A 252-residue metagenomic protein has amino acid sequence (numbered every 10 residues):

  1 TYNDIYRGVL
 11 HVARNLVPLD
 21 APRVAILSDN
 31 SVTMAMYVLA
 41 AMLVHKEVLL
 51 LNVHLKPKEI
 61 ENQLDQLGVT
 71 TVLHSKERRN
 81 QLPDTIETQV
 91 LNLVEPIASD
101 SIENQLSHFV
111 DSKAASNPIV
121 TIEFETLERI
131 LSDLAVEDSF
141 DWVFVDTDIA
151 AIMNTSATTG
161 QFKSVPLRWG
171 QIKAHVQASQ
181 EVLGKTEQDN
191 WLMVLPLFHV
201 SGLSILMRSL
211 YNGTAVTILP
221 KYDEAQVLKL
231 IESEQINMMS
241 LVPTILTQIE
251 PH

Functional and structural regions predicted by a protein language model:
T1-N3, W142-V143, A150-Q177: Conserved AMP-binding A3 loop
A13-L55, P196: Conserved AMP-binding/adenylate-forming
D29, H74-R79, I236-H252: Adenylate-forming
V32-L51, E61, S179-E181, V200-N212: Hydrophobic alpha-helical segments in the ANL/AMP-binding
Q63-L64, V72: Gly/Ser/Thr-enriched flexible coils
K76-D146: ANL superfamily adenylate-forming
L131-N154, Q161, G184-N190: Conserved pre-ATP/AMP-binding loop-to-beta segment of ANL
K173-N190, F198-S240: Conserved AMP-binding/adenylation subdomain of ANL enzymes
